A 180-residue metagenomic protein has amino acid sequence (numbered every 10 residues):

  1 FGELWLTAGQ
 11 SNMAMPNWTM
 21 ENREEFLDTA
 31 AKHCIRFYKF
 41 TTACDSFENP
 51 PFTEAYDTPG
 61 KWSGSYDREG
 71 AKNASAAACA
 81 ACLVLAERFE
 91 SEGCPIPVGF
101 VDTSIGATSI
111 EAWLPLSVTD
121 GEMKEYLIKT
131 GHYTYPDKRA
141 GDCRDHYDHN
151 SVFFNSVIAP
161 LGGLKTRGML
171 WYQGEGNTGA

Functional and structural regions predicted by a protein language model:
F1-A180: Cell-envelope and extracellular/periplasmic
